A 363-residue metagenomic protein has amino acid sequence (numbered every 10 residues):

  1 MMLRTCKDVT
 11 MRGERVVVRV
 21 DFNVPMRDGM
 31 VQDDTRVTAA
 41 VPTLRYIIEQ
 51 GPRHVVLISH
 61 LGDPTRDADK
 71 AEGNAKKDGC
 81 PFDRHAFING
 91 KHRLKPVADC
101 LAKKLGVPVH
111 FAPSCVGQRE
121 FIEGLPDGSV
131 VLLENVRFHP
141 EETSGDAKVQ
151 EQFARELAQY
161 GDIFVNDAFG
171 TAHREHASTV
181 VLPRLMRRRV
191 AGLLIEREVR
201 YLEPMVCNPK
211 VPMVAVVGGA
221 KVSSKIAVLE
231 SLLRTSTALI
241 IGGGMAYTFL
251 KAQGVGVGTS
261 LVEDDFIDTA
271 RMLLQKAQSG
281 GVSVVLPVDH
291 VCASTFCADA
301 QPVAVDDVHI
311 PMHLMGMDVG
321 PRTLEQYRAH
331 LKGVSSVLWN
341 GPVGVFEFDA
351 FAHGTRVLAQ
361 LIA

Functional and structural regions predicted by a protein language model:
M1-A363: Active-site loop-to-helix "anion-binding N-cap" substructures in soluble metabolic enzymes
